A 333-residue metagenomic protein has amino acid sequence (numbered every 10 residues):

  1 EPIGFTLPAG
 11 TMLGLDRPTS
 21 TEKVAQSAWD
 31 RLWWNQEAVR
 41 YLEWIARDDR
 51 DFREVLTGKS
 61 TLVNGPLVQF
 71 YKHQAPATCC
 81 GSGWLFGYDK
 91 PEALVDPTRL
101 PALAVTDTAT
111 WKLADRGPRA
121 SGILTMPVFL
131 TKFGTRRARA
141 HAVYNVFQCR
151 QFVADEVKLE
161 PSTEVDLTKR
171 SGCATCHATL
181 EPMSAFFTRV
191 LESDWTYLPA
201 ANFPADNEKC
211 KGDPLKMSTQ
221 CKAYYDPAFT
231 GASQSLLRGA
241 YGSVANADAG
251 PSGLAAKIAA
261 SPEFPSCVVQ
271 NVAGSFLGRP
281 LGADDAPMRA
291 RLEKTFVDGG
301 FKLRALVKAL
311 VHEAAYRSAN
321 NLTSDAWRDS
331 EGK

Functional and structural regions predicted by a protein language model:
E1-R279, D285-K333: Active-site substrate-binding loop specific to GH73 endo-beta-N-acetylglucosaminidase modules in bacterial autolysins
